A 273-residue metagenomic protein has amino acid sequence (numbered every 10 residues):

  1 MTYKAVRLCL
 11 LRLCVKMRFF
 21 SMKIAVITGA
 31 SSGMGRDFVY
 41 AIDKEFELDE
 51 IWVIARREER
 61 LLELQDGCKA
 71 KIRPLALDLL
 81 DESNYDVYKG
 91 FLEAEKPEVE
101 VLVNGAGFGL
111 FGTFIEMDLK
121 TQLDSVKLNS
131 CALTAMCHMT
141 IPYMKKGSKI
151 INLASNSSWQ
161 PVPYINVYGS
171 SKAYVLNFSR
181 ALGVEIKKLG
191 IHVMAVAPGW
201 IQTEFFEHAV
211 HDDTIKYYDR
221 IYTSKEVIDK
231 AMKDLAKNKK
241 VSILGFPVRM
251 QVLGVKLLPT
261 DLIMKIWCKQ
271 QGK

Functional and structural regions predicted by a protein language model:
S31-S32: Conserved glycine-rich cofactor-binding loop
D43-E63: Conserved glycine-rich Rossmann-like NAD(P)H-binding loop of the short-chain dehydrogenase/reductase
G105-L110: Conserved NAD(P)H cofactor-binding loop of Rossmann-fold oxidoreductase domains
T113-D124: Substrate-binding pocket helix/loop in short-chain dehydrogenase/reductase
C137, S171: Active-site helix of classical SDR
S155: Residue(s) in the substrate-gating loop at a strand-loop-helix junction that position the organic substrate next
A195, I215-V252: C-terminal helical subdomain
